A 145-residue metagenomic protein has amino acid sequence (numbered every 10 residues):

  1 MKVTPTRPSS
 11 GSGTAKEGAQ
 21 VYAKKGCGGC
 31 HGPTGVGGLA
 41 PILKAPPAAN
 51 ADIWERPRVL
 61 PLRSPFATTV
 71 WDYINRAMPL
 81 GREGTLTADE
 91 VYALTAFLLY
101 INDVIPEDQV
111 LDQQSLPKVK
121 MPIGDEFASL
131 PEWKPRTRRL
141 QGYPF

Functional and structural regions predicted by a protein language model:
M1-P5, S12, K24, E83-F145: Flexible coil segments in periplasmic/lumen-exposed cytochrome c-class electron-transfer proteins
M1-V3, S10-V36, A40, K44: Sequence/structural segment immediately N-terminal to covalent heme-attachment motifs in c-type and related
T6-R7, V59, L80-E83: Generic anion/oxyanion-binding catalytic loop in active/binding sites
T14-E17, G26, F66, V70 (+1 more regions): Stable alpha-helical elements in mature extracytoplasmic
A19, G32, V36-P79, Q113-L116: Gly/Gly-Pro-rich "capping" loops immediately C-terminal to redox-active cysteine motifs in periplasmic/lumenal
G28, A49, R76, L80 (+1 more regions): Amphipathic alpha-helical interaction surfaces
